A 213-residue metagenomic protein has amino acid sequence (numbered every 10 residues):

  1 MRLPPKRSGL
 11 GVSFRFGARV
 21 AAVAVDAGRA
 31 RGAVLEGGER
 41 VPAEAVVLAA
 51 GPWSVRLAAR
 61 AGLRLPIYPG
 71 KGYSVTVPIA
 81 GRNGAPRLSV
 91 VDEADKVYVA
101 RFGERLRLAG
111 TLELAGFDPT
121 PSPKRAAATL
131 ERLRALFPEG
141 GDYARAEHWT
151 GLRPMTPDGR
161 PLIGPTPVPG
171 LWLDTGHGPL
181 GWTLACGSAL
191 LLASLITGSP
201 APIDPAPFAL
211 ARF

Functional and structural regions predicted by a protein language model:
M1-G37, V41-E44: Helical element adjacent to the flavin cofactor pocket in flavoenzyme catalytic cores
K6, L10, R60, L195-S199: Active-site catalytic microenvironments for nucleophilic, acid-base chemistry
R15-F16, L48, L173: General beta-strand structural signal in soluble alpha/beta enzymes
G17, A144-E147, P205-L210: Beta-strand segments within the central parallel beta-sheet cores of soluble alpha/beta enzyme folds
A22-V25, R29-A30, R40-P169: Active-site substrate-recognition segment that forms the wall of the catalytic cavity or substrate channel
V25-A27, T166-F213: C-terminal lid/capping helical subdomain adjacent to the catalytic/cofactor pocket in oxidative enzymes
